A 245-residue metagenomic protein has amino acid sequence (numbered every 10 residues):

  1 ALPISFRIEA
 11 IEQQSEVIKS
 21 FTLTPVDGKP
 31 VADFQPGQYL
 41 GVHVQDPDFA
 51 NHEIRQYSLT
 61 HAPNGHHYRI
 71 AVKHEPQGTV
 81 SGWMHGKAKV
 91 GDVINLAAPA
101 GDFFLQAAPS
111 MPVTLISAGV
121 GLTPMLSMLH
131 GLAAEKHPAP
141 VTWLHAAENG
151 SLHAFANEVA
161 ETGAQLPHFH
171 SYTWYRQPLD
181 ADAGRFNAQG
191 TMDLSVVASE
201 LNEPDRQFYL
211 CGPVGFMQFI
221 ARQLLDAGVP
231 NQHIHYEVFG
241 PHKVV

Functional and structural regions predicted by a protein language model:
A1-D92, A147-N149, A160, R176-P178: Ferredoxin-reductase
P25, V72-H74, A98, S117 (+4 more regions): Short, structured patches in soluble enzyme cores that scaffold and shape functional sites
G37, G121, P213: Short, conserved phosphate/pyrophosphate- and ester-handling motifs at nucleotide-, phospho-/glycolipid
L59, L122-A134: Histidine-anchored nucleotide/phosphate-binding helix
A98-S110: A short, basic/flexible loop-to-alpha-helix module at the beginning of a structural domain
P112-T123: Short, glycine-rich nucleotide/cofactor-binding loops
V141-V245: Reductase modules of NAD(P)H-dependent flavoproteins
